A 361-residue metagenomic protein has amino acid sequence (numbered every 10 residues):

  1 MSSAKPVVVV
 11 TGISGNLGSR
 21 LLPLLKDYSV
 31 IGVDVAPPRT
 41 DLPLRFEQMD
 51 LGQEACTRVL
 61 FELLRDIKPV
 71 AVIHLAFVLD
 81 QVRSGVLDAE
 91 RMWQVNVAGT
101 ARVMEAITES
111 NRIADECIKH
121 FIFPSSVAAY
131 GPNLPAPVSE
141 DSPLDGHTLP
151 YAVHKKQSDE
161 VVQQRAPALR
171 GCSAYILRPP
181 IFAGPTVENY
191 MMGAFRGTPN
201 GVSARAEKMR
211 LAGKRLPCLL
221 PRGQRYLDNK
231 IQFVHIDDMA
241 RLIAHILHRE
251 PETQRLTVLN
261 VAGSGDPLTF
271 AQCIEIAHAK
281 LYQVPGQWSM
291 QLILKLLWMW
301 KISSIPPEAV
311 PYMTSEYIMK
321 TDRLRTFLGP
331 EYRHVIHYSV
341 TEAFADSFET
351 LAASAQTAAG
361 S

Functional and structural regions predicted by a protein language model:
P6-D27: N-terminal Rossmann NAD(P)H-binding glycine-rich loop of SDR-like oxidoreductase domains
L51-V97, R102, Y130: NAD(P)H-binding glycine-rich loop region in Rossmannoid oxidoreductase-like domains and their noncatalytic homologs
Q94, P135-F182, T198-S203: Catalytic helix-loop patch of NAD(P)-dependent Rossmann-fold dehydrogenases
A101-V153, Y175: Conserved Rossmann-fold NAD(P)-dependent oxidoreductase catalytic core, especially the SDR/UDP-sugar
A166, R170-I231: NAD(P)-dependent short-chain dehydrogenase/reductase
I236, T269-A271, L297-Y332: Conserved C-terminal active-site "lid" loop/helix of NAD(P)H-dependent oxidoreductases that clamps the redox cofactor
A240-P307, F344, L351-S361: Mid/C-terminal beta-alpha module of Rossmann-like enzyme folds, strongest in SDR-family dehydrogenases/epimerases
T321-S361: Amphipathic terminal alpha-helices
